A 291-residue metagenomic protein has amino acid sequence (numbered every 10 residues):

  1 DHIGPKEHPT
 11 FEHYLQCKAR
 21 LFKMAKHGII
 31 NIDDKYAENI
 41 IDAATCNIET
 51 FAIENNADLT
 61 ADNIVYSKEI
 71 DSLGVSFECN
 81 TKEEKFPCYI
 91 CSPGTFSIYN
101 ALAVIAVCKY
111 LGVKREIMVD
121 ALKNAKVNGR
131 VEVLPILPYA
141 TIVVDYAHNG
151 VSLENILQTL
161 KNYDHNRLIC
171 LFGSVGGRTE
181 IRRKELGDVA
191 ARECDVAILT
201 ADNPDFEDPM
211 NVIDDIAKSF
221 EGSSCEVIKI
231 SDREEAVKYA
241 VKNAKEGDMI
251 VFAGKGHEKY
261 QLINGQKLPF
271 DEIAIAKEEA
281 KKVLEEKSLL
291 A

Functional and structural regions predicted by a protein language model:
D1-A43, L153: Flexible active-site lid/hinge loop adjacent to a nucleotide/diphosphate and Mg2+-phosphate binding pocket
D1-K6, E38-P87, D120, A125-R130 (+1 more regions): Extended acidic/charged loop-beta regions that coordinate divalent cations and stabilize anionic phosphate/carboxylate
Y14, I29, A61, N100 (+4 more regions): Residue-level signal for inorganic ion chemistry
C17, I32, Y99-L102, H148 (+1 more regions): A generic structural signal for residues located within well-ordered alpha-helices of large catalytic or ligand-binding
I30-I32, A52, F172, G254: Short beta-strand/turn micro-motifs composed of small residues that flank or help shape donor/cofactor-binding pockets
K35-E38, A57, D205, H257-K259: Glycine-rich nucleotide phosphate-binding loop and flanking beta-alpha elements of Rossmann-like dinucleotide-binding
T45, E83, A106-G129, V133-A291: ATP-dependent carboxylate-amine ligase
C88-T95: A short glycine-threonine-serine/GTX helix/turn-capping micro-motif
